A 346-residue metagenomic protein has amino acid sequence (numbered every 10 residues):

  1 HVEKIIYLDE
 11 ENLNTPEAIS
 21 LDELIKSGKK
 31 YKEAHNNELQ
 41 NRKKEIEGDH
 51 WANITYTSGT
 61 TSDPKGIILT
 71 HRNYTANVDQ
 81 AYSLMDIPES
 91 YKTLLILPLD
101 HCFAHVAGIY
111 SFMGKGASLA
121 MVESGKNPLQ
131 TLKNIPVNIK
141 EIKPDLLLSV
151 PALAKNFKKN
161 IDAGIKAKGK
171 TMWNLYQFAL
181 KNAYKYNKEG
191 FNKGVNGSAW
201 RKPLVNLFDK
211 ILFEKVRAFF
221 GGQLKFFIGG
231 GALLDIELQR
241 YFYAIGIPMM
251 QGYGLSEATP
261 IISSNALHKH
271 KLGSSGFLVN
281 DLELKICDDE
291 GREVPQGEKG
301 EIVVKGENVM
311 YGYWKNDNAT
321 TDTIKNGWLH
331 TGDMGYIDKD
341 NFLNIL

Functional and structural regions predicted by a protein language model:
H1-S27: Structural core segment of the AMP-binding/adenylate-forming
Y7, K29-Y56, D63, I87-K92: Conserved pre-ATP/AMP-binding loop-to-beta segment of ANL
W51, T57-T60, T93, P98 (+5 more regions): Conserved S/T- and glycine-rich ATP-binding loop of Class I adenylate-forming
A52-V78: Conserved AMP-binding A3 loop
H71, L234, Y243-I247, L255-G273 (+2 more regions): Active-site loops of AMP-binding adenylate-forming
T75-K92, L99-K202, N206-F213, Q223: Conserved AMP-binding/adenylation subdomain of ANL enzymes
A152, G230-L238, M250-A266, L278-D281 (+1 more regions): Conserved A3 ("GATE") glycine/threonine-rich loop of ANL adenylate-forming enzymes
L278-D281, K285, R292-G297, E301-L346: Conserved ATP-binding/catalytic segment of the ANL
